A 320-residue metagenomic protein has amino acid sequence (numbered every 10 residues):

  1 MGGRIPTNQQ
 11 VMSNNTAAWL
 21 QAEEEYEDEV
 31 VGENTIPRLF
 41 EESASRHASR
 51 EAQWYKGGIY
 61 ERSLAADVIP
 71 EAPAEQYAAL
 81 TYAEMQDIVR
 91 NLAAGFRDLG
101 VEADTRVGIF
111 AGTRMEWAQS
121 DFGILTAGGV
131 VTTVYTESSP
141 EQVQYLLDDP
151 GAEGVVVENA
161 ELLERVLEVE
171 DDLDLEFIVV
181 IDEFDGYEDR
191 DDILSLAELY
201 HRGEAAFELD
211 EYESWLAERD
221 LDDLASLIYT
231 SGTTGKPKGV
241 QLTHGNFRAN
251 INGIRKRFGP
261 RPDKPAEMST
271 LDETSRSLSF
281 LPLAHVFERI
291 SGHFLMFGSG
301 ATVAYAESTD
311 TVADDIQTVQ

Functional and structural regions predicted by a protein language model:
G2-N8, L39, T126, V130-R202: Structural core segment of the AMP-binding/adenylate-forming
E25-N34, L163, G186-L224: Flexible, low-complexity linker/hinge segments
V30-I36, S49-G100, T105-R114, A118-F122 (+2 more regions): Conserved AMP-binding/adenylate-forming core of the ANL superfamily
A48-E51, V179, Y200-Y229, K236 (+1 more regions): Conserved pre-ATP/AMP-binding loop-to-beta segment of ANL
A78-A83, L216-E218, A225-N252: Conserved AMP-binding A3 loop
L92, A111-M115, Y135-E137, R255 (+1 more regions): Conserved AMP-binding
R106, T113-T132, T136-P140, D148-G154 (+2 more regions): A short helix-loop-beta submotif of the ANL/AMP-binding
N250-R276, L281-Q320: Conserved AMP-binding/adenylation subdomain of ANL enzymes
